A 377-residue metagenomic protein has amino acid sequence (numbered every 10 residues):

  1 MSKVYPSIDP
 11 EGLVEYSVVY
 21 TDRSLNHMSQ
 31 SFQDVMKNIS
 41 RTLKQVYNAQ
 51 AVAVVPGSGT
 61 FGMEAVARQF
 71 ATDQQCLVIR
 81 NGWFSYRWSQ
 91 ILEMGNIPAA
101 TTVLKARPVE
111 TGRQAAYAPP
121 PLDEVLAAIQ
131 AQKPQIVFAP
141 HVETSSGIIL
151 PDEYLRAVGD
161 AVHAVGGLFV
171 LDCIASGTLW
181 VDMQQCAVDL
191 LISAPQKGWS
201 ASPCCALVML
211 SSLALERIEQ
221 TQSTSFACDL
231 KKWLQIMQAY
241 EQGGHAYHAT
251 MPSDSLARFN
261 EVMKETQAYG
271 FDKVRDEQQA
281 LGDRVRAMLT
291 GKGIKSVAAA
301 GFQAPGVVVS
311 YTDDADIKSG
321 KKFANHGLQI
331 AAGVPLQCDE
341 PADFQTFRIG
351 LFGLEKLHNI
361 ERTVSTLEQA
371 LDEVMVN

Functional and structural regions predicted by a protein language model:
M1-M28, P305, R348: Generic N-terminal amphipathic, Lys/Arg-enriched alpha-helix
S17-G62, R87, I91: Conserved N-terminal alpha-helix of the aminotransferase class I/II PLP-enzyme fold
F61, A71-Q135: PLP-dependent aminotransferase-like
T111-G177: Active-site phosphate-binding strand-loop segment of PLP-dependent enzymes
Q184-Q196, A206: Conserved active-site segment immediately N-terminal to the catalytic lysine that forms the internal aldimine
Q196-A287, G291, E355: Active-site C-terminal subdomain of aminotransferase-like
T290-R362: Conserved C-terminal alpha-helix-loop-beta "cap" of PLP-dependent enzymes that closes/shapes the active-site mouth
